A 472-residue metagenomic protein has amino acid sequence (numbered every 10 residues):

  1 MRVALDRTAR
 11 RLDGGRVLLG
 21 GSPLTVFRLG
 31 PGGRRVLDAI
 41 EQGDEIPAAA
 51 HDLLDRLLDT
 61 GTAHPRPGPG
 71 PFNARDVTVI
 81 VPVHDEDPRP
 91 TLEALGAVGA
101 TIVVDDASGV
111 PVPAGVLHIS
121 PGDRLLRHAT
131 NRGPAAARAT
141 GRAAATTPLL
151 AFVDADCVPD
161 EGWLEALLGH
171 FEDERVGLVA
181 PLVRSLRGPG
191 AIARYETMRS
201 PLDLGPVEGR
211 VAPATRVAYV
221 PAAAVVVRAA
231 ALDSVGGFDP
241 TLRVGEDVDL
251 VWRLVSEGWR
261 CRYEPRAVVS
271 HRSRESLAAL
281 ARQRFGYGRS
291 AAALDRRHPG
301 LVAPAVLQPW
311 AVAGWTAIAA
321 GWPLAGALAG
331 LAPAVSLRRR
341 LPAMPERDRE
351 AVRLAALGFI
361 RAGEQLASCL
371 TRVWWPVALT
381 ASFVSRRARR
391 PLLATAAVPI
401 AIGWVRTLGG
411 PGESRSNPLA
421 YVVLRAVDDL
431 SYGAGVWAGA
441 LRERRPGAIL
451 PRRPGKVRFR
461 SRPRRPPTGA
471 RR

Functional and structural regions predicted by a protein language model:
V83-G99: Short, well-formed alpha-helical segments that are part of the catalytic scaffolds of diverse glycosyltransferases
R89, V110-P111, C157-H170: Acidic donor-binding/catalytic loop of UDP-sugar-dependent glycosyltransferases, especially processive GT2
R127-A145, A155, G209-A218: Glycine-rich, basic loop-to-helix element that forms the pyrophosphate-binding segment of sugar-nucleotide handling
L150: Short aromatic/hydrophobic "clamp" motif used to bind/position activated sugar donors
E161-R194, R272: Conserved donor NDP-sugar-binding/catalytic core segment of glycosyltransferases
P181, E196-V217: Short, flexible, basic/aromatic active-site loop/helix in glycosyltransferases
V244-L250, Q283: Acidic donor-binding loop at a coil-to-helix junction in glycosyltransferase catalytic cores that engages
E264-P265, S270-A329, R338-W437, P451: Active-site-adjacent helix/loop segment of glycosyltransferases that harbors family-specific signature motifs
